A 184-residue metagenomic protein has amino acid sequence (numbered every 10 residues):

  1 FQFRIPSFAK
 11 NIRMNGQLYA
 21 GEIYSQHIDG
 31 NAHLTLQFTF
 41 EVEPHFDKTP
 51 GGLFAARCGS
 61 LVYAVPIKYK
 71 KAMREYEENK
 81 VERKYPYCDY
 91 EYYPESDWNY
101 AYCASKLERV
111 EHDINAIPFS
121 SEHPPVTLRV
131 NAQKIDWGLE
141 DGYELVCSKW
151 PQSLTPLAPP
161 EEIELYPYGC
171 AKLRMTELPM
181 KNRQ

Functional and structural regions predicted by a protein language model:
F1-S7, G52: Surface-exposed beta-strand/loop patches in extracellular or lumenal glycoproteins
F3, Y19-E22, V65-I67: Short amphipathic beta-strand/extended segments with alternating polar/hydrophobic composition
F3-I5, I28, F38, C58: Hydrophobic residues in beta-strands and at strand termini
N11-T35, T39-P50: A surface-exposed beta-strand-loop module
Q37-Q184: C-terminal beta-rich recognition modules with glycine/proline-rich loops and embedded aromatic residues
